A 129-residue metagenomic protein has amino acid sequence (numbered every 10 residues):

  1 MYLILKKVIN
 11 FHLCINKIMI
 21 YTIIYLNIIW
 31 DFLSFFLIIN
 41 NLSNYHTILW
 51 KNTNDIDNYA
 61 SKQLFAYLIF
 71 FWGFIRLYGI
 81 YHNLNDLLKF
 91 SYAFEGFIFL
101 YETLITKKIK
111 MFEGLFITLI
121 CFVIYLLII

Functional and structural regions predicted by a protein language model:
L3-L5, F11-L13: Short hydrophobic targeting helices and cationic amphipathic motifs that mediate membrane/organellar targeting
C14-L33: Cytosolic juxtamembrane helix and N-cap/initiation of the first transmembrane helix
L33, D57-I80, A93: Core segments of alpha-helical transmembrane spans in multipass integral membrane proteins
I38, R76-G79, E102, Y125: Structural signal for membrane-spanning alpha-helices in multi-pass inner-membrane proteins, emphasizing helix cores
S43-N58: Cytosolic, membrane-interface loops and tails of multi-pass inner-membrane proteins
I80-L87, G96-G114: Membrane-helix boundary connector in multi-pass membrane proteins
I120-I129: Membrane-water interface at the C-terminal end of transmembrane alpha helices
